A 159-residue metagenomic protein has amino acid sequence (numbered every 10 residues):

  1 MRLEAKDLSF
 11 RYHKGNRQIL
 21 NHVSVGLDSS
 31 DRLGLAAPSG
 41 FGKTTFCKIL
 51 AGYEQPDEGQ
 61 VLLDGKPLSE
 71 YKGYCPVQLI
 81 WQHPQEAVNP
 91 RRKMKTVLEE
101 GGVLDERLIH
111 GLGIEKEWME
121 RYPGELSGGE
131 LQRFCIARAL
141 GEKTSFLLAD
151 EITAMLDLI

Functional and structural regions predicted by a protein language model:
M1-A5, S9-H22, S29, R91: A short, flexible loop at the N-terminus of ABC-type nucleotide-binding domains that lies
A36-P38: The feature captures the beta-strand-to-loop junction immediately N-terminal to the Walker
A51: Helix-to-loop junction immediately C-terminal to a conserved catalytic motif
K66-Q78, R92: ABC ATPase NBD coupling module
H83, P90-D105: Q-loop/switch helix immediately C-terminal to the Walker
Y122-L126, E130: Conserved ABC ATPase signature
I136, L148: Hydrophobic anchor residue at the start of the ABC signature
